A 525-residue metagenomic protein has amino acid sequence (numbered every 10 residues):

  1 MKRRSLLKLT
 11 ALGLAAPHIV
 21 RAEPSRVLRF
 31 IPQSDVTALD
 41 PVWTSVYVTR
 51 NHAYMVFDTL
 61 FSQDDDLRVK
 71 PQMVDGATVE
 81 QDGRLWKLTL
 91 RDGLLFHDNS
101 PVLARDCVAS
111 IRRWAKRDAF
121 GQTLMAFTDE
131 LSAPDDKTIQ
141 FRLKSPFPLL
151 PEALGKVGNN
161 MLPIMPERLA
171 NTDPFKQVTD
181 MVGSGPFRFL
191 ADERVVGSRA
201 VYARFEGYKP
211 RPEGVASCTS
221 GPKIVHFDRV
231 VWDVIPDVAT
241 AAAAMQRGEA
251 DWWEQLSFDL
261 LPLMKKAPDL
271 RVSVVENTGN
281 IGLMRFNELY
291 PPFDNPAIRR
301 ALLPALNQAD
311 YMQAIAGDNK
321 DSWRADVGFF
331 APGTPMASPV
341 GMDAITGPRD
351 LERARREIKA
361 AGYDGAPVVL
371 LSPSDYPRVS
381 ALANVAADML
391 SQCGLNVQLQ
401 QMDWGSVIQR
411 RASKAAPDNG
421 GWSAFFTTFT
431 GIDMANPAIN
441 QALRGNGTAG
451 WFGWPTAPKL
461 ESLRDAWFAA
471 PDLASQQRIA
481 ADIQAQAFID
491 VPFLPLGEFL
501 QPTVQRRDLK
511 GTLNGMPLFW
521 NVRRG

Functional and structural regions predicted by a protein language model:
I31-Q81, R112, V182: N-terminal lobe/hinge region of extracytoplasmic solute-binding protein
T89, T123-V195: Surface-exposed binding/hinge segments that line and control ligand-binding clefts or catalytic entry sites
S198, D237-V238, F258, L351 (+3 more regions): Ligand/substrate-recognition segments at binding pockets and active sites
P210-L263, N396: Ligand-site clamp/hinge motif
L289, F293-T334, A381-L382, A487-P495: Periplasmic-binding protein-like
D321-A360, Y376-A381: Structural transition elements
G347, Q398-A412, P437-R507: Extracytoplasmic/peripheral linker and loop segments enriched in polar/acidic and small residues with frequent Thr/Pro
T503-G525: Long beta-strand-rich cores associated with HINT superfamily self-processing modules
